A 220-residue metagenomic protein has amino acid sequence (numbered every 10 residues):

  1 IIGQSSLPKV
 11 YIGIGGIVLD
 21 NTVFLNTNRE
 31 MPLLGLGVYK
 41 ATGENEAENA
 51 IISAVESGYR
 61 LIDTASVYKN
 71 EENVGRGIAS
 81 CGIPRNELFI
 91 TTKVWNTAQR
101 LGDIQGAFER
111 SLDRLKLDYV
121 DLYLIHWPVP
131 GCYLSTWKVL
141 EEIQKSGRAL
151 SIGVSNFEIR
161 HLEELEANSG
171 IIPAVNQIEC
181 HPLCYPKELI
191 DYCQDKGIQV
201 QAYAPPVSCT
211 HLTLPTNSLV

Functional and structural regions predicted by a protein language model:
I2, T210-T216: Conserved small/polar residues in nucleotide/adenosyl-binding loops
S6-L88, P206: N-terminal binding-site loop/beta-alpha segment at the start of enzyme catalytic domains that lines or forms
N28, I104-L124, E142-I143, I198: CE4/NodB-like, metal-dependent polysaccharide N-deacetylase domain that modifies extracellular/periplasmic N-acetylated
L36, I62, V74, I90 (+5 more regions): Conserved, mostly hydrophobic/aromatic
T42-S53, R100-R114: Short, acidic/polar
G75-P84, L112-K116, E166-S169, Q194-D195: Acidic (Asp/Glu)-rich catalytic clusters
N86-Q99, D121-P128, N156: A short, structured active-site edge motif that brings together acidic residues
P128-L212: Beta/alpha (TIM)-barrel catalytic core signal, keyed to glycine-rich beta->alpha loops juxtaposed to Asp/Glu that bind
